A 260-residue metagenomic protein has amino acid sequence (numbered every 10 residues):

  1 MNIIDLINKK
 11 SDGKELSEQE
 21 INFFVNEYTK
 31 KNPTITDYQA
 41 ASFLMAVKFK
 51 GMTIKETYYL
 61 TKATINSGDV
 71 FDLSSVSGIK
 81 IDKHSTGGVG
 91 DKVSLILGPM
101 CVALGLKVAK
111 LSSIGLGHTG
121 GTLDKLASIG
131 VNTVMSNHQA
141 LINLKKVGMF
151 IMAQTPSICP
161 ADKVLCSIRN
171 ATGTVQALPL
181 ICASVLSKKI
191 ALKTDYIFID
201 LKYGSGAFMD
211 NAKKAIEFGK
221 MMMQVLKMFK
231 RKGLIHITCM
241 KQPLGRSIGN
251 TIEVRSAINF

Functional and structural regions predicted by a protein language model:
M1-G90, S128: Acidic, glycine/proline-rich low-complexity segments that act as flexible tails and inter-domain linkers
I3, K14-I21, T36, A40 (+10 more regions): Generic structural signal for well-ordered, non-membrane alpha-helical segments in soluble metabolic enzymes
K9, G105, S128, N132-V134 (+1 more regions): Glycine-rich anion-binding loops and their surrounding alpha/beta cores
V47, L60, L97-L104, T122-K125 (+1 more regions): Buried hydrophobic packing segments
K55-N66, S113-G115, F198, K202-Y203: Short alpha-helical "patches" and their helix-cap loops
S77-I81, S113-T119, Q139-K145, S157-P160: Short, glycine/charge-rich beta-strand/loop segments that flank catalytic centers and engage negatively charged groups
I79-V102, L106-H118: Glycine/serine-rich anion-binding loops at beta->alpha junctions that coordinate negatively charged ligand groups
G115-V131: Active-site-proximal loop->helix
